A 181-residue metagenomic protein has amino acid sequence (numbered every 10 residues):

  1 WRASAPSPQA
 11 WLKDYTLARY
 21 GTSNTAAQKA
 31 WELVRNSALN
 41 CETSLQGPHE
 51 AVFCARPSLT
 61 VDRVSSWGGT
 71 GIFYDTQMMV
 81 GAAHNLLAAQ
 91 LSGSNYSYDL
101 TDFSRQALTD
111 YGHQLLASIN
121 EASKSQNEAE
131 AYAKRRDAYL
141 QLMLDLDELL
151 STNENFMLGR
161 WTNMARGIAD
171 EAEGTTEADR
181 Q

Functional and structural regions predicted by a protein language model:
W1-Q181: Substrate-binding groove of N-acetylhexosamine-processing glycoside hydrolases
